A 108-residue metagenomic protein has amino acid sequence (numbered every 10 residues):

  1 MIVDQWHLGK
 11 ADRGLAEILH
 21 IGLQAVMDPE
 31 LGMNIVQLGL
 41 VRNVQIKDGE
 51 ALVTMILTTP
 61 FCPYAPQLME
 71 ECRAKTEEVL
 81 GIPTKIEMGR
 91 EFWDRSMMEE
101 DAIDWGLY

Functional and structural regions predicted by a protein language model:
M1-Y108: Domain-level signature for proteins that mediate thiol-based redox and metal-cofactor handling
